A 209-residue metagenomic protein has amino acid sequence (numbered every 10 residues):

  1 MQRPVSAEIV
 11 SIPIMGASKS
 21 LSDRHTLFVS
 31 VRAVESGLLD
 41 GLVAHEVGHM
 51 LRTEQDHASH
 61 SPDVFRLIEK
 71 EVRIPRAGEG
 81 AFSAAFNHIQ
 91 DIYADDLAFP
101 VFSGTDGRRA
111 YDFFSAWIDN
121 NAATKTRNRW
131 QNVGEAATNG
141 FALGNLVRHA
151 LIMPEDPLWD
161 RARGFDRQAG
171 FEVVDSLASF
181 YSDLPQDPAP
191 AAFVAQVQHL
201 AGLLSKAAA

Functional and structural regions predicted by a protein language model:
M1-D23, V34-S36, G80-F82, F102: Auxiliary, metal-adjacent structural segments of Zn-dependent hydrolase domains
M1-V10, L38, A58-S61, P190 (+1 more regions): Intrinsically disordered, low-complexity segments enriched in charged and polar residues
R24-F28, R73-I74: Glycine-rich, often proline-containing surface loops adjacent to acidic residues and nearby aromatics that form
F28-V43: Short pre-active-site segment immediately N-terminal to the catalytic Zn-binding motif
G37, R52-H88: Post-HEXXH active-site segment of zinc metalloproteases
L42, E46-M50, E54: Catalytic glutamate of the conserved HExxH
G80, I89, Y93-A123: Short helix/loop segments within enzyme catalytic domains that coordinate or immediately flank catalytic cofactors
D112-A209: Pan-zinc metallopeptidase signature
